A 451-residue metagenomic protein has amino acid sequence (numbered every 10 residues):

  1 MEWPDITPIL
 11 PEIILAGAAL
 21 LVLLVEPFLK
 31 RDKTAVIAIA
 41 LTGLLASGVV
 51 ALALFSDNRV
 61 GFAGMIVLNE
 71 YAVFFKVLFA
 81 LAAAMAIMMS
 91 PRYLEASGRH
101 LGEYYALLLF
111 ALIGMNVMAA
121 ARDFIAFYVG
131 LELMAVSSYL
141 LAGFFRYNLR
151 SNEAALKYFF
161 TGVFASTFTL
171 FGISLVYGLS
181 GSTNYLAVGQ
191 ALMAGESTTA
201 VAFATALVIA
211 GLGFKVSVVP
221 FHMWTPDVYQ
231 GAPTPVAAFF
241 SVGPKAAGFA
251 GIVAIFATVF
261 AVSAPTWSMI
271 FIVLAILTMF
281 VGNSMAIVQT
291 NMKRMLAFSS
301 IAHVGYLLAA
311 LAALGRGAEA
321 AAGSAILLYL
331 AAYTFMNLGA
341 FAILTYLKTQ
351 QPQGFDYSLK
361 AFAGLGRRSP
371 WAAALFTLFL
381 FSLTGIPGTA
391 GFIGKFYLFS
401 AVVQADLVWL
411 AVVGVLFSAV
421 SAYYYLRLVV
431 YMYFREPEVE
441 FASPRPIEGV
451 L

Functional and structural regions predicted by a protein language model:
M1-L451: Alpha-helical transmembrane segments of multi-pass membrane proteins predominantly involved in bioenergetics
